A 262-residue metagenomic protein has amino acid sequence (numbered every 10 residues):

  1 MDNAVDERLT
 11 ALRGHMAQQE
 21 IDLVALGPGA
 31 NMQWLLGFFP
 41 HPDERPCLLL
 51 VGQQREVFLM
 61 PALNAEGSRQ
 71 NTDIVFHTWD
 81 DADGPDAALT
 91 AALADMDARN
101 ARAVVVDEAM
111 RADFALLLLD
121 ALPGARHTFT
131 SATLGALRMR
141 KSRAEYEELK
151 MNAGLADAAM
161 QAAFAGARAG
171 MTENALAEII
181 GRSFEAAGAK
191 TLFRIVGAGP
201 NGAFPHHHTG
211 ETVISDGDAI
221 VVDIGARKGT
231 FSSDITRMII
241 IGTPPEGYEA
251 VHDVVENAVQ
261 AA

Functional and structural regions predicted by a protein language model:
M1-A262: Active-site neighborhoods and metal-handling regions in enzymes and metal-associated proteins
